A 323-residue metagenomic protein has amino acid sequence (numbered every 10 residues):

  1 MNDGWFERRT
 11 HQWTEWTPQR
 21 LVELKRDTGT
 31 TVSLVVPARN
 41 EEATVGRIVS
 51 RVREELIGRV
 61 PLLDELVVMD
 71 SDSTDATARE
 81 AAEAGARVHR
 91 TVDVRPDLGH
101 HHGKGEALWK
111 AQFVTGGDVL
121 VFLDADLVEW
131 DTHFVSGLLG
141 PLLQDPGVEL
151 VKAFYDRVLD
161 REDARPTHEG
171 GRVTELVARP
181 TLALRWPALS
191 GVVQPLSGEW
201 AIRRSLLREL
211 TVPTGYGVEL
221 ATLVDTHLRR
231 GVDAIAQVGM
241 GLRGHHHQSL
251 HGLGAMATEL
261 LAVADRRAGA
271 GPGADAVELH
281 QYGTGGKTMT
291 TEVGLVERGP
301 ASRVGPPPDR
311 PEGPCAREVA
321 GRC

Functional and structural regions predicted by a protein language model:
M1-E54: N-proximal low-complexity "stem/linker" segments adjacent to membrane-targeting elements
M1-E7, R51, L250-C323: Terminal low-complexity segments of carbohydrate-biosynthetic enzymes
D64, A78-E106: Conserved donor nucleotide-binding strand/loop of the catalytic core
D70-R79: A conserved acidic beta->alpha catalytic loop
P96-K104, L108-K110, W130-R204: Acceptor/aglycone-binding surface of glycosyltransferases and processive sugar-polymer synthases
L120: Short aromatic/hydrophobic "clamp" motif used to bind/position activated sugar donors
D124-W130: The conserved acidic donor/metal-binding loop of glycosyltransferases
H168-V263: Conserved catalytic loops of nucleotide-sugar-dependent glycosyltransferases that act on lipid-linked
